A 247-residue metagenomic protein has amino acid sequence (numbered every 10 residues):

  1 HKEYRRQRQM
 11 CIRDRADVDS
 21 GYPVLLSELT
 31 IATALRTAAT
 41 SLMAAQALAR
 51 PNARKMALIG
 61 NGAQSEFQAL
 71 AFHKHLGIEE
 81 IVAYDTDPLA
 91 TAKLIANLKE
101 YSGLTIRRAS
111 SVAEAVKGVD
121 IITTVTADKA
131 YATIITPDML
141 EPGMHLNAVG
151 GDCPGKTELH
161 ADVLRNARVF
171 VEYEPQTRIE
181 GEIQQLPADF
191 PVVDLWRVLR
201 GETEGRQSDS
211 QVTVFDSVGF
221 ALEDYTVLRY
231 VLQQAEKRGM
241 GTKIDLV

Functional and structural regions predicted by a protein language model:
H1-R8, I12: Single conserved hydrophobic/aromatic residue that forms the stacking wall/gate of nucleotide- or nucleobase-binding
R8, V119, A167: An anion/phosphate-binding loop that grips the pyrophosphate of nucleotide cofactors and donors
R13-K55, A92, P187-V247: NAD(P)-dependent dehydrogenase/reductase Rossmann-like domain
N61-G62: Glycine-rich Rossmann-fold phosphate-binding loop(s) that bind the pyrophosphate of adenine dinucleotide cofactors
H75-K99: NAD(P)-binding Rossmann-fold cofactor-contacting core
L104-V119, I135: Short acidic low-complexity segments
A130-H145: Rossmann-fold NAD(P) dinucleotide-binding segment
M139, A148-T203: Rossmann-fold NAD(P)-binding glycine/threonine-rich loop
